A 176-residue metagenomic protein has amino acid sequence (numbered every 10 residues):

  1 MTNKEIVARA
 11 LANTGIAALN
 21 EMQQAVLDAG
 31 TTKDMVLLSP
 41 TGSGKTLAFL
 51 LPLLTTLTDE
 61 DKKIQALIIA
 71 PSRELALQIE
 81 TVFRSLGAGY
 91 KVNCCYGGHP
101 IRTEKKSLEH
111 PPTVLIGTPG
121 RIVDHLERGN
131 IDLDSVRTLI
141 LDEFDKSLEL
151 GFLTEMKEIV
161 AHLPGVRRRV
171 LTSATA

Functional and structural regions predicted by a protein language model:
M1-L38: Conserved pre-motif I regulatory segment
K4, A8-R9, K62-E127, S135-T138: Conserved nucleic-acid-binding Ia/Ib motif block in the N-terminal RecA-like helicase ATPase lobe
N20-Q23, L38-S43, L67-S72, L141-K146 (+1 more regions): Conserved helicase ATPase motor motifs in RecA-like P-loop NTPase domains
Q24-M35, T46-D61, L77, V82-L86: Walker A/P-loop NTP-binding motif
T31, T58, E109, E127 (+1 more regions): Residue-level signal for alpha-helix termini/capping positions
T31-L37, K62-A66, P112-T113, R167: Pre-Walker A (Motif I) flank of P-loop NTPase domains
P52, S107, E155-E158: Alpha-helical transmission elements in cytosolic ATPase-linked domains
P119-L171: SF2 helicase catalytic motif II
